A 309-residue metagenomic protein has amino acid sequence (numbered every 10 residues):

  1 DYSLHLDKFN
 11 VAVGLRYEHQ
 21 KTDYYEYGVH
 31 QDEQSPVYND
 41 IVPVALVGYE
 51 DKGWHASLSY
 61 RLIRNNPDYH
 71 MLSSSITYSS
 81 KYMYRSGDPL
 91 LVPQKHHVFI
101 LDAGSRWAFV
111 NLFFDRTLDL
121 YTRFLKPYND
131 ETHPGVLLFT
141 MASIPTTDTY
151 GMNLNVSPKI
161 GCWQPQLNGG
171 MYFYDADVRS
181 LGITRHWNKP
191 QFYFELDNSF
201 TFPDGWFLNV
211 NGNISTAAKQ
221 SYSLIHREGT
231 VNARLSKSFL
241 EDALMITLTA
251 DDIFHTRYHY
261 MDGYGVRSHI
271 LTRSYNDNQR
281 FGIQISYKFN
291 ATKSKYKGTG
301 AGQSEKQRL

Functional and structural regions predicted by a protein language model:
D1-D32, Y38-V44, G48, Q166-F173 (+1 more regions): Surface-exposed extracellular loop regions of Gram-negative outer-membrane beta-barrel proteins
Y2-L6, A45-Y49, L58, F99-S105 (+6 more regions): Residues on the lipid-exposed face of transmembrane beta-strands in outer-membrane beta-barrel proteins
L4-K8, Y17-D23, D51, Y60-N66 (+9 more regions): Transmembrane beta-strands of outer-membrane beta-barrel pores
T22-Q31, D68-T77, Y82-Y84, R116 (+6 more regions): Outer-membrane beta-barrel translocator domains and adjoining extracellular loop/strand segments of Gram-negative
E33-P36, R64-L118, L137-Y150, L154 (+1 more regions): Outer-membrane beta-barrel signature, preferentially recognizing the C-terminal barrel domain of Gram-negative
V92, F109-N168, F173, D177-E195: Outer membrane beta-barrel strand-and-loop segments of large Gram-negative receptors, especially TonB-dependent
M171-A176, F192-F239, D251-H255, D262-G263 (+1 more regions): C-terminal beta-barrel architecture of Gram-negative outer-membrane proteins
F239-L309: C-terminal beta-signal and adjacent terminal beta-strands/loops of Gram-negative outer-membrane beta-barrel proteins
